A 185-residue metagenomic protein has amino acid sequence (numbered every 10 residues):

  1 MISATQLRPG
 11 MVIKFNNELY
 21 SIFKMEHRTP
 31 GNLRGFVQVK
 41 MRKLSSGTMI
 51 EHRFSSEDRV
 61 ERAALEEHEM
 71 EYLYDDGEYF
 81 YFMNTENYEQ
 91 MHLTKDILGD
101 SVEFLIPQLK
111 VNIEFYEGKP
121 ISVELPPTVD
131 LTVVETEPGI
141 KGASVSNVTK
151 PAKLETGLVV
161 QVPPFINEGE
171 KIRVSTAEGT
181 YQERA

Functional and structural regions predicted by a protein language model:
I2-A185: Acidic-enriched and Gly/Ser
